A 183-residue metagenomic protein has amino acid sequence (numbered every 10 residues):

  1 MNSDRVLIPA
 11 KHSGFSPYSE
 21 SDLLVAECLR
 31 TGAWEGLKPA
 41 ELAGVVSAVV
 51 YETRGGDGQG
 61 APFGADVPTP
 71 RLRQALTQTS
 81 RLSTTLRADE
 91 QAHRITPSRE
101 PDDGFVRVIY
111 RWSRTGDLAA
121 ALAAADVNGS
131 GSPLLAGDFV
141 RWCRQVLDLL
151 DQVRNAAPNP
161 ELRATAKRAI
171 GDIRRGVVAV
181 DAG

Functional and structural regions predicted by a protein language model:
N2-W34: Accessory beta->alpha helical hairpin/"wing" motif in late/C-terminal subdomains of nucleic-acid enzymes
L7, V25-A26, T79, V108-Y110 (+1 more regions): Generic preference for hydrophobic/aromatic residues in regular secondary structure cores
S21-T79: Leucine-rich, amphipathic alpha-helical/linker segments
L24, E41, V45, R71-Q74 (+6 more regions): Exposed alpha-helical structural elements
G58-R81, L134, R144, D148-Q152 (+2 more regions): Extended alpha-helical interface modules used as scaffolds for assembling large macromolecular complexes
R87-G183: Long low-complexity, intrinsically disordered regions
